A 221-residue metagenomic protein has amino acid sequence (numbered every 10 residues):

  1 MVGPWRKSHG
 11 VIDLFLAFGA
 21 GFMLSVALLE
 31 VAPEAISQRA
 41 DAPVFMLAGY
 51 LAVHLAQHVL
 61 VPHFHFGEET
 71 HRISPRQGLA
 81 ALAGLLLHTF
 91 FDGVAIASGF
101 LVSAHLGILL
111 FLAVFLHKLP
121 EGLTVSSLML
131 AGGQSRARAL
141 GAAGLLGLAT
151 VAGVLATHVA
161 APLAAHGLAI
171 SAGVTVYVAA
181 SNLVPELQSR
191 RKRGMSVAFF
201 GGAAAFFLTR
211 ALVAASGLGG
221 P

Functional and structural regions predicted by a protein language model:
M1-P221: Intrinsically disordered, metal-sensing/regulatory segments
